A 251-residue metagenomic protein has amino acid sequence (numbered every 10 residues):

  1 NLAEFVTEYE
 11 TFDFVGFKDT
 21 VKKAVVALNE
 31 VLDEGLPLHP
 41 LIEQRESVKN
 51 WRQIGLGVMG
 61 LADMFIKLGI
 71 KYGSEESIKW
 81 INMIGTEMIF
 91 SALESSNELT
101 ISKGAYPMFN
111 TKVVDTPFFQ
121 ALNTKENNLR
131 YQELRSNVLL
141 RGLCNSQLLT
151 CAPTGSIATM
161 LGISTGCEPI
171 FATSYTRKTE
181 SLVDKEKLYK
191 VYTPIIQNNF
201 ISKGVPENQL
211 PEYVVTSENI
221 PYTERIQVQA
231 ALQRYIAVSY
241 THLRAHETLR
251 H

Functional and structural regions predicted by a protein language model:
N1-V48, V58-M64, L68, I163 (+2 more regions): Function-dense linear segments that define catalytic or interfacial modules in macromolecule-processing proteins
A3-V6, I42, G55-G57, F65 (+7 more regions): Generic, ordered loop/turn and secondary-structure boundary motif
T11, V15-K18, K79, M83 (+1 more regions): Charge-dense, low-complexity intrinsically disordered segments
T20-R45, K49, Q53, K71-T154 (+1 more regions): Internal maturation/activation junctions in enzymes
L28-P37, N128, N137-C144, L149-R244: Catalytic alpha/beta core of large soluble enzyme barrels
S74, T193, T248: Residue-level signal for threonine
A245-H251: A short, hydrophobic C-terminal helix/tail in secreted or cell-surface proteins
